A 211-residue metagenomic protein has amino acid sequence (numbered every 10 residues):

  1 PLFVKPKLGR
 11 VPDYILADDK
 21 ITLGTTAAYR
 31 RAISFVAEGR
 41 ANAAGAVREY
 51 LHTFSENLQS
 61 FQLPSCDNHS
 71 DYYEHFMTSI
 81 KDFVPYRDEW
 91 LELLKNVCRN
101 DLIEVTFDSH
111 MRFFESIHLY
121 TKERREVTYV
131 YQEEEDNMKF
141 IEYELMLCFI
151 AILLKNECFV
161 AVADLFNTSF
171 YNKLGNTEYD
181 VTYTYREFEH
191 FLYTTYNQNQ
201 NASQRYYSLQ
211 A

Functional and structural regions predicted by a protein language model:
P1-L2: Conserved beta-strand-loop-alpha-helix hinge of the TIR/SEFIR fold
K5: Acidic, PIN/NYN-like endoribonuclease modules and their adjacent C-terminal/linker elements
G9-A211: Long, low-complexity, intrinsically disordered terminal regions
